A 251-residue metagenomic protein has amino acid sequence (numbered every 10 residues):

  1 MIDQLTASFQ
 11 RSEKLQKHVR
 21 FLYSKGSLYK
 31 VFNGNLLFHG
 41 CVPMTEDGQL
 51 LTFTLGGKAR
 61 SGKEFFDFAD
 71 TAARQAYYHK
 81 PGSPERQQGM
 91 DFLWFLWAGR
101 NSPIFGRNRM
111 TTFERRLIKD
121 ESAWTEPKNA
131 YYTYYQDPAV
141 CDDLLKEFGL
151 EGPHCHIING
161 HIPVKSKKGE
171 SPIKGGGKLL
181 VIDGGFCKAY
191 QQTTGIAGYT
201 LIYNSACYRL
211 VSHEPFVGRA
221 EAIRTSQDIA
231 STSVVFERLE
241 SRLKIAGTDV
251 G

Functional and structural regions predicted by a protein language model:
M1-G251: Feature recognizes metal-dependent phosphohydrolase scaffolds
